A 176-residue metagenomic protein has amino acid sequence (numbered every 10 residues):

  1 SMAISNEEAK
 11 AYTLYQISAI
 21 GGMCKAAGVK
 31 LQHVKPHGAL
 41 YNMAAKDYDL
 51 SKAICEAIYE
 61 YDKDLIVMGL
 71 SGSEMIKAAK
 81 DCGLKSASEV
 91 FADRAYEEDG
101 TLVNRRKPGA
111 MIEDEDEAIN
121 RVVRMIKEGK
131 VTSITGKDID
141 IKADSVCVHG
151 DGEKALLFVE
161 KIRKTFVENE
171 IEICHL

Functional and structural regions predicted by a protein language model:
S1-H33: Glycine/small-residue-rich loop that forms an oxyanion/phosphate-binding "nest" at active or ligand-binding sites
S1-K10, A44, Y61-K63, T101-E113 (+1 more regions): Glycine-rich tight-turn/loop motif centered on a GG-T
M23-Q32, G129-D140, E170-L176: Flexible, glycine/charged-enriched surface loops at secondary-structure junctions
L31, L65-V67, S86, I173: Hydrophobic beta-strand scaffold residues
V34, V148: Conserved, mostly hydrophobic/aromatic
D47-A53: Charged helix-capping and loop-helix junction motifs
G72-K130: Active-site rim beta-loop-alpha module in soluble metabolic enzymes
L157-L176: C-terminal domain-boundary segment and adjacent tail
